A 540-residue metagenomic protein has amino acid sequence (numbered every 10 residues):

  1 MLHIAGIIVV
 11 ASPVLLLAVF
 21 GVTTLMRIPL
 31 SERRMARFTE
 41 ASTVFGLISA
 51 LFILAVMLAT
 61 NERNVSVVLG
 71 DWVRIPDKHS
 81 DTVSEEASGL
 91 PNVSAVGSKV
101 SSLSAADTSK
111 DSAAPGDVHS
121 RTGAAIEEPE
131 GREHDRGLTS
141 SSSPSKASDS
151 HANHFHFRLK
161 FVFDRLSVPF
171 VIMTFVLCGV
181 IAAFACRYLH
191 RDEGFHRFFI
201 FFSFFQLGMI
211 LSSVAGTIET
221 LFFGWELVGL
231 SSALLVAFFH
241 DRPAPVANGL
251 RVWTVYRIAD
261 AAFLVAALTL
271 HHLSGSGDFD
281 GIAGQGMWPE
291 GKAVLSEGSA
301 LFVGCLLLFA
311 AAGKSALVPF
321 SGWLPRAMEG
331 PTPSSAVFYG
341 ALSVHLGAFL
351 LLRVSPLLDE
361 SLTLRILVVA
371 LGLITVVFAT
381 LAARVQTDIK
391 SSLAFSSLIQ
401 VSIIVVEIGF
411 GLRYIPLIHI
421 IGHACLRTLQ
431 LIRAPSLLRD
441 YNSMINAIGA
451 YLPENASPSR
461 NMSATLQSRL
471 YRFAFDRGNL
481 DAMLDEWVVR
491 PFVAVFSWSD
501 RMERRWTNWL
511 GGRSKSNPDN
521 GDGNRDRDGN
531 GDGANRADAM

Functional and structural regions predicted by a protein language model:
M1-E503, T507-L510, S514-M540: ...captures the hydrophobic TM-helix bundle architecture rather than a specific catalytic motif, and can also fire on
